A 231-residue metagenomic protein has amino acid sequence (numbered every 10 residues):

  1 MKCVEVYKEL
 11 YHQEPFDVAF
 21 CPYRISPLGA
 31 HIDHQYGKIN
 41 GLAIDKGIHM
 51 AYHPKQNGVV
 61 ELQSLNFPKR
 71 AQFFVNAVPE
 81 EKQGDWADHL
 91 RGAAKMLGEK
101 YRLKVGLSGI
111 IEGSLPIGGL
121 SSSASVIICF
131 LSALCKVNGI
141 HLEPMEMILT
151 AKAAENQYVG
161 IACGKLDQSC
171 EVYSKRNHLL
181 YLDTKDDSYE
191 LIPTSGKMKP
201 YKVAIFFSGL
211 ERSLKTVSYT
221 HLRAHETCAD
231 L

Functional and structural regions predicted by a protein language model:
M1-L120, L131-P144, L149-V159, C163 (+1 more regions): ATP-binding N-lobe of GHMP and related small-molecule kinases
I25, D186, S208-R212: Glycine-rich beta-alpha junction loops
G29, Y36, E190-P193, S213-T216: Short helix/loop capping segments that flank catalytic or ligand/cofactor-binding pockets
Y101-R102, T194-P200: Short glycine/proline-enriched loop/turn "hinge" motifs that connect secondary-structure elements and lie
S125-I127: FabD-like malonyl-/acyl-CoA
K165, N177, Y181, Y201-S218: Mobile "lid/hinge" segments at catalytic clefts and subdomain interfaces of large enzymes
L179-K197, F206: A short helix-breaking turn/cap at a secondary-structure junction
H221-A224, C228-L231: Single conserved hydrophobic/aromatic residue that forms the stacking wall/gate of nucleotide- or nucleobase-binding
